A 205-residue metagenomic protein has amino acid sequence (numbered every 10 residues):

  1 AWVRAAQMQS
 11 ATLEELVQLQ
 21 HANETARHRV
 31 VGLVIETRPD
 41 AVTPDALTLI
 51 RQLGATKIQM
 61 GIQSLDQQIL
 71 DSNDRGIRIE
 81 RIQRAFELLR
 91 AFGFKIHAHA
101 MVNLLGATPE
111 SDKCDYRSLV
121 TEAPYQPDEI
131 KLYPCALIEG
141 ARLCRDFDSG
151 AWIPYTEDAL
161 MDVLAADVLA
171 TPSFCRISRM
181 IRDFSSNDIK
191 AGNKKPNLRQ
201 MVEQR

Functional and structural regions predicted by a protein language model:
A1-H97, M101-D158, D162: Conserved non-cysteine loop/helix-boundary elements of the Radical SAM core domain that shape
A151-R205: C-terminal accessory regions of radical SAM enzymes
